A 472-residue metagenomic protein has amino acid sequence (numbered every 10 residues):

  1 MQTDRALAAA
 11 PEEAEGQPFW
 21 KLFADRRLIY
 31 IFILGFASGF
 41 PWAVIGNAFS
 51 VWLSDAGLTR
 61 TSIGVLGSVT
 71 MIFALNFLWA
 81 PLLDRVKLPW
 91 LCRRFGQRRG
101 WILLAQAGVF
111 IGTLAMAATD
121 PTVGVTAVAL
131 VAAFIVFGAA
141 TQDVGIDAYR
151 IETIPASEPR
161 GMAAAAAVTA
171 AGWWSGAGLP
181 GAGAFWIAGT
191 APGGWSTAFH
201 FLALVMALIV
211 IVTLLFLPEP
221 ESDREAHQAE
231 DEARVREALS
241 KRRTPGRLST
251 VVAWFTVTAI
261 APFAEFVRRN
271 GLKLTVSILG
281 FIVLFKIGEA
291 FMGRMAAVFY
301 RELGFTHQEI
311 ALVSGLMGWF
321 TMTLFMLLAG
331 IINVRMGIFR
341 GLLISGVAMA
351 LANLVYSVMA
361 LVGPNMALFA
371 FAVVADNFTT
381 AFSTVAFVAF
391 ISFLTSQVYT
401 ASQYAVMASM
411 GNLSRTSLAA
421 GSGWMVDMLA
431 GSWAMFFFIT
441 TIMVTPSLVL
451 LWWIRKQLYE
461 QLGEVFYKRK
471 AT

Functional and structural regions predicted by a protein language model:
M1-D25, A117-L130, T153-F291, F305-H307 (+1 more regions): Intracellular loop-helix junctions on the cytosolic face of multi-pass helical membrane proteins
E13-F73, L274-F281, F285-F299, L303 (+1 more regions): Helix-loop boundary and gating motifs at the non-cytosolic
I72-W79, L312-R335, S345, M349-A352: Transmembrane alpha-helices of Major Facilitator/SLC transporters
N76-F95, A188, L324-G341, V426-D427: Helix-to-loop junctions at the C-terminal end of transmembrane segments in multipass secondary transporters
D84-K87, A117-T119, A177-T197, G330-I331 (+1 more regions): Transmembrane alpha-helix termini and helix-breaking/packing motifs in multi-pass membrane transporters
G100-V123, V347-P364: C-terminal ends and interior cores of transmembrane alpha-helices in multi-pass membrane transporters/permeases
R340-F390: C-terminal transmembrane helical hairpin of 12-TM major facilitator-type secondary transporters
L394-M428: A late C-terminal transmembrane helix in Major Facilitator Superfamily
